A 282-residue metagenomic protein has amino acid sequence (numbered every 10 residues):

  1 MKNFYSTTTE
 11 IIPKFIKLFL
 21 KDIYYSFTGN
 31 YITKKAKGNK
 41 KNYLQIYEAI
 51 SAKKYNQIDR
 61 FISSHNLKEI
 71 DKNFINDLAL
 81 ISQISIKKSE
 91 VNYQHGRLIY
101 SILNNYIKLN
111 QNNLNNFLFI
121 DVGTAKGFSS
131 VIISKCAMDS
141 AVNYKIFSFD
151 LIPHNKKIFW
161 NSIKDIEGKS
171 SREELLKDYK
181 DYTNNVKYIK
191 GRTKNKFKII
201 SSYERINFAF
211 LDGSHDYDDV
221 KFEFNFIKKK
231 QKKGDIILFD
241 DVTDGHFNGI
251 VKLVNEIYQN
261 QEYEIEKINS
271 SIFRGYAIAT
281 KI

Functional and structural regions predicted by a protein language model:
M1-D71: Membrane-proximal basic amphipathic "stem/tether" segments
F4, K72-F74, A79-I282: S-adenosylmethionine/decaboxylated-SAM
